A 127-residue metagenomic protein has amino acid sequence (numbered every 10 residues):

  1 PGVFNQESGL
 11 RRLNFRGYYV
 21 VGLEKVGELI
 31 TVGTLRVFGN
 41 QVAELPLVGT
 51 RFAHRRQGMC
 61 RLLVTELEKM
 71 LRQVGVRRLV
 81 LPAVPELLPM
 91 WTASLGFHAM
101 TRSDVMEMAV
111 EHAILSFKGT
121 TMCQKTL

Functional and structural regions predicted by a protein language model:
P1-I30, R36-V42, K69-L127: Terminal substrate-recognition subdomain of acyl/acetyltransferases
V48-R56: A short, internal acetyl-CoA/4′-phosphopantetheine-binding micro-motif in the GNAT/acyltransferase core
R56-K69: Conserved acetyl-CoA-binding loop-helix of GNAT-fold acetyltransferases
